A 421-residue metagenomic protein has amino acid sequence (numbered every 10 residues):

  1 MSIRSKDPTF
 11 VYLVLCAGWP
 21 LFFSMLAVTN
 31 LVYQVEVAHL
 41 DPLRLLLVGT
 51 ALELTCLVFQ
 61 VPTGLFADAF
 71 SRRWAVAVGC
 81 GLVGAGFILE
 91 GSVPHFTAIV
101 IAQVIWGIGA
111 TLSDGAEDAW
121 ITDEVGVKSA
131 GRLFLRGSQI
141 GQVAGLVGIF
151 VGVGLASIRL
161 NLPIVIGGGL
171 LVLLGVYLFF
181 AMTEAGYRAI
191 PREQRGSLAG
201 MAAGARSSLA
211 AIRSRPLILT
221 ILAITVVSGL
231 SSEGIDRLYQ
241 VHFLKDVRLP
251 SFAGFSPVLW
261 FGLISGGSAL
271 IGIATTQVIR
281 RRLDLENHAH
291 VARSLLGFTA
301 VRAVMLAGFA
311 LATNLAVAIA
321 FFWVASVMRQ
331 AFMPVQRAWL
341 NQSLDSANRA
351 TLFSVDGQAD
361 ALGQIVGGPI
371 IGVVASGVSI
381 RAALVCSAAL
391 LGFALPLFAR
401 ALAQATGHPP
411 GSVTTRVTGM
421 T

Functional and structural regions predicted by a protein language model:
M1-K6, M182-L222, V417-M420: Juxtamembrane intracellular "pre-TM" segments in multi-pass secondary transporters
S2-L57, L217-S265: Helix-loop boundary and gating motifs at the non-cytosolic
E36, L146-G167, V241-A253, R280-D284 (+2 more regions): Transmembrane alpha-helix termini and helix-breaking/packing motifs in multi-pass membrane transporters
T55-V58, W260-D284: Transmembrane alpha-helices of Major Facilitator/SLC transporters
V76, A292-L295: Primarily marks hydrophobic transmembrane alpha-helices of the MFS/SLC 12-helix fold
G81-P94, A300-T313: C-terminal ends and interior cores of transmembrane alpha-helices in multi-pass membrane transporters/permeases
Q103-Q142: Cytoplasmic helix-loop-helix junction between adjacent transmembrane helices in 12-TM secondary transporters
V165-G167, V172-Q194, A399-S412: Helix-loop junctions on the cytosolic side of multi-pass membrane transporters, especially the intracellular loop
